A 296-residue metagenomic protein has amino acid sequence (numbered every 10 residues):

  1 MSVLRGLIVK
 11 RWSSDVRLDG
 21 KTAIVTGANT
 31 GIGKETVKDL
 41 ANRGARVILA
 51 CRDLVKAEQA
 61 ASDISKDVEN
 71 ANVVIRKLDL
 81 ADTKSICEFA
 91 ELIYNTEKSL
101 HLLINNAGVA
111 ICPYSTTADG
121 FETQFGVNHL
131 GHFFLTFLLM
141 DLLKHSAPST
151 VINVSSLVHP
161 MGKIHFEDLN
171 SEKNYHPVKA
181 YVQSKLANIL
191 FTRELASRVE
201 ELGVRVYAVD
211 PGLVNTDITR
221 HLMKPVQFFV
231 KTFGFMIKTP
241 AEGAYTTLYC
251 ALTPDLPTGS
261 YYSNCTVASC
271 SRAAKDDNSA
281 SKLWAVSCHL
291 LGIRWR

Functional and structural regions predicted by a protein language model:
S2-M223, G292-R296: Rossmann-fold NAD(P)H-dependent dehydrogenase/reductase core
I24, E58-A61, E91, R193 (+5 more regions): Residues within alpha-helical segments
S184, A208, K231-S279, A285: C-terminal helical subdomain
A280-R296: Amphipathic terminal alpha-helices
